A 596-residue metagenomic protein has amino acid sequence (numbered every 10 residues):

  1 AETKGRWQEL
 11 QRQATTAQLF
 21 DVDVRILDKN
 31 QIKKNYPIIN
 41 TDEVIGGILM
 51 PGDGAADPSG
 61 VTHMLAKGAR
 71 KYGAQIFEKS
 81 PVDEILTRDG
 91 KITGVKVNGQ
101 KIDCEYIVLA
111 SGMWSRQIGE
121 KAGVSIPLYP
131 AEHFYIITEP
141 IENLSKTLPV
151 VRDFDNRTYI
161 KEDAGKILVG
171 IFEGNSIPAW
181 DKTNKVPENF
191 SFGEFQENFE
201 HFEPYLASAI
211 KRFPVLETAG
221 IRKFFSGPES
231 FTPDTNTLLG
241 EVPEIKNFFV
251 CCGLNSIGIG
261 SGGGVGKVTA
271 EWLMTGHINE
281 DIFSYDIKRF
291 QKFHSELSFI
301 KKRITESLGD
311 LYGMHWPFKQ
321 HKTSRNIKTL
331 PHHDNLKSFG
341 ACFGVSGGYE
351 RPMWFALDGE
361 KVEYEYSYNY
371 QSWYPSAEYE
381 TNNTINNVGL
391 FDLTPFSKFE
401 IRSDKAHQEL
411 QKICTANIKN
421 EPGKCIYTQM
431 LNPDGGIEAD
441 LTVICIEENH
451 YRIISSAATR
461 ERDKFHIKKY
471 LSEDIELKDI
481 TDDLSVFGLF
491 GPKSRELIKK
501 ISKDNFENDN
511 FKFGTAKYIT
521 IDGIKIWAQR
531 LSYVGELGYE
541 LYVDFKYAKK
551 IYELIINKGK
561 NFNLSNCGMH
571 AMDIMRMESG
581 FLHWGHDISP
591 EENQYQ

Functional and structural regions predicted by a protein language model:
A1-K71, A209: Rossmann-like flavin
A1-N35, D155-I160, A164-L168, G193 (+2 more regions): Dinucleotide-binding Rossmann-like beta1-alpha1 core, especially the glycine-rich loop that anchors the ADP
I48-Y106, A110: Helical element adjacent to the flavin cofactor pocket in flavoenzyme catalytic cores
D83-L86, R222, G240, I444 (+1 more regions): Conserved positions in beta-strands of structured domains
V97-T147, E280, A548, F562-N566: Central helical "cap/lid" subdomain
A122, I136-P178, E197-E200, K211: Mid-domain catalytic core of redox enzymes that form a hydrophobic substrate pocket/lid adjacent to a catalytic redox
D155, A164, P178, G193-K328: C-terminal catalytic lobe of FAD-dependent flavoproteins
E280-D281, Y285-Q596: Glycine/proline-enriched, intrinsically flexible loops and inter-domain linkers
